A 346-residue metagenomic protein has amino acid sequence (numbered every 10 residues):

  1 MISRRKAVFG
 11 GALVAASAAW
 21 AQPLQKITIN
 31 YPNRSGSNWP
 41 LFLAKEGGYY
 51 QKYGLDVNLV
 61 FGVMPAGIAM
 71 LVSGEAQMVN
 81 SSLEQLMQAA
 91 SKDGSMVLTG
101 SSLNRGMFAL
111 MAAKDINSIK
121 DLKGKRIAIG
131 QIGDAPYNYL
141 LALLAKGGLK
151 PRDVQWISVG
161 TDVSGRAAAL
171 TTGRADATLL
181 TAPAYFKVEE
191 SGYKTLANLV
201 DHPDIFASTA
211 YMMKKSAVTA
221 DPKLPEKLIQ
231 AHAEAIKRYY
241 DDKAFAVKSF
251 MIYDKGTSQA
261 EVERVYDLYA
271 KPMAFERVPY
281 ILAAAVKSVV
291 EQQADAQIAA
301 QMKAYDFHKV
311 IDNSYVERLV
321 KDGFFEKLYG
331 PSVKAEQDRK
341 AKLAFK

Functional and structural regions predicted by a protein language model:
M1-A12: N-terminal secretory signal peptides and thylakoid transit peptides that target proteins across membranes
A21-T172, D176-A182, T195-L199, D204-I205 (+2 more regions): Short, glycine-/small- and polar/acidic-enriched structural segments that line small-molecule recognition paths
N58, P65-A66, I157, R264-A270 (+1 more regions): Short linear loop/turn motifs
E84, I157, D162-S258: Pocket-lining segment of extracytoplasmic ligand-binding domains
T219-K303: Secondary-structure end/capping motifs
A294-K346: Conserved C-terminal helix/tail region of periplasmic/extracytoplasmic solute-binding proteins
